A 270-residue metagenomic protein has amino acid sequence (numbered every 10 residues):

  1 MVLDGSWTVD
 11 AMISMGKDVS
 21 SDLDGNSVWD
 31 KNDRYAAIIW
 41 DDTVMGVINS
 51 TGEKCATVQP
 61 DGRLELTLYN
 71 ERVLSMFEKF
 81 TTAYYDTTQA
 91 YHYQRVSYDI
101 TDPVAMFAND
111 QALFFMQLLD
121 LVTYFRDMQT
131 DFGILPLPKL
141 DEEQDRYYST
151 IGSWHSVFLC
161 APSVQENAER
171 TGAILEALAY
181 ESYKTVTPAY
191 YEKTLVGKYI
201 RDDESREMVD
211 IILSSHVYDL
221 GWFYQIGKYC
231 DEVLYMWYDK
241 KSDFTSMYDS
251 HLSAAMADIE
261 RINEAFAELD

Functional and structural regions predicted by a protein language model:
M1, I38-D61, S153-C160: Periplasmic solute-binding protein
I13-D18, D99-F115, T123: Short helices/loops that flank or line small-molecule/ion binding pockets
I13-D18, I48-S97: Glycine-centered hinge/linker elements that transmit conformational signals in sensory and ligand-binding systems
S14-D24, T81-Y85, E176-Y183, V217: Sec-exported extracytoplasmic/periplasmic mature domains
D22-D33: Acidic, glycine-anchored loop motifs typical of Ca2+
W40-T43, Q117-V122: Beta->alpha turn/N-cap motifs
R126-T194: Extracytoplasmic/periplasmic substrate-recognition and gating elements
S163-G172, Y180-D270: Conserved C-terminal helix/tail region of periplasmic/extracytoplasmic solute-binding proteins
